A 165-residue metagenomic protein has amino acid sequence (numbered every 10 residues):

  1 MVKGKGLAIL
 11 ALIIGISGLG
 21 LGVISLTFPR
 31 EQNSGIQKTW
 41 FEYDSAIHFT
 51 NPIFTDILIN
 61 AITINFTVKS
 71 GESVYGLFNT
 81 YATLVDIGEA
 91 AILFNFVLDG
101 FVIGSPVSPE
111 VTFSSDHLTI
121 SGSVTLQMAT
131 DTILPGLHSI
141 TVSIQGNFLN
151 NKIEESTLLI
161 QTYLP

Functional and structural regions predicted by a protein language model:
K5-A11, G18-P165: Extracellular jelly-roll beta-sandwich "head" domains, especially the C-terminal globular C1q domain
